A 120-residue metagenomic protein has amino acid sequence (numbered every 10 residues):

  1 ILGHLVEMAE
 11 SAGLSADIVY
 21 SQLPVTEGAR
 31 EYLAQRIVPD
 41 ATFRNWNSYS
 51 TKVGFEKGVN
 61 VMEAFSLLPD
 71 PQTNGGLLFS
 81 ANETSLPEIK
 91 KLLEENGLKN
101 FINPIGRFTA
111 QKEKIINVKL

Functional and structural regions predicted by a protein language model:
I1-L120: Glycine-/charge-enriched secondary-structure boundary and capping motifs
